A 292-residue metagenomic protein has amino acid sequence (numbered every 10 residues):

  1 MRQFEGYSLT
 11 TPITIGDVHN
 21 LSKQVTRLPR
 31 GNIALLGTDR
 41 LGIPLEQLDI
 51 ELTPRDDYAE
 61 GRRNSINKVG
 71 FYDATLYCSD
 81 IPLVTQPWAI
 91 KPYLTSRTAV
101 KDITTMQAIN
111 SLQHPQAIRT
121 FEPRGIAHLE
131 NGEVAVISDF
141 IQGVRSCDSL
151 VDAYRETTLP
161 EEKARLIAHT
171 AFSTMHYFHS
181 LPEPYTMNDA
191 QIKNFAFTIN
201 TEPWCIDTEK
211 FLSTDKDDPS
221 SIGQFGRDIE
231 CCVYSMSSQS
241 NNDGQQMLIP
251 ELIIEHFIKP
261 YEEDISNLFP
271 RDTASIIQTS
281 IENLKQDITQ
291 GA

Functional and structural regions predicted by a protein language model:
R2-D57: Juxta-kinase regulatory segment immediately upstream of eukaryotic protein kinase catalytic domains
L41-Q107: ATP-binding glycine-rich loop module of kinase domains
W88, R119, V136, T186 (+2 more regions): Protein kinase-like catalytic core scaffold
T95, G143, K193, T198 (+2 more regions): Activation segment
N110, I118-I167: Conserved structural core of kinase catalytic domains
F172-H179: Short C-lobe core helix of eukaryotic-like protein kinase catalytic domains
H179-I192, F197: Catalytic-loop of the protein kinase fold
E202-G291: C-lobe/activation-segment region of protein kinase-like
